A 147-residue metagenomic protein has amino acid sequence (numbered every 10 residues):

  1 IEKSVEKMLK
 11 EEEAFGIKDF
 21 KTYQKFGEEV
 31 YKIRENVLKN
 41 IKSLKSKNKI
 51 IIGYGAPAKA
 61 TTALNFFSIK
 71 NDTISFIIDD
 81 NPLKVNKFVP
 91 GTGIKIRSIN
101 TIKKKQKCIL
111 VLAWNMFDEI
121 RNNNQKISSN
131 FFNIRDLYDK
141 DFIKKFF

Functional and structural regions predicted by a protein language model:
I1-E29: Flexible, glycine-/basic-rich loop-and-beta segments that form/coincide with the SAM-dependent methyltransferase
E29-K47: A short, well-structured juxtamembrane/interface segment
I41-N65: Glycine-rich adenosine-cofactor-binding loop
G55, I77, I109: Hydrophobic, well-ordered secondary-structure elements that form the walls of internal hydrophobic environments
T61, D80-K84, K107, N115: Conserved SAM-binding loop
T62-S75: Substrate-recognition/cap helix-loop segment adjacent to the acidic, metal-dependent catalytic center of Asp-based
I74-F88: NAD(P)-binding Rossmann-fold cofactor-contacting core
T92-F147: Phosphate-bearing ligand-interacting subdomains that bind or position ATP/ADP/UDP/GDP/NAD(P) or nucleotide-linked
